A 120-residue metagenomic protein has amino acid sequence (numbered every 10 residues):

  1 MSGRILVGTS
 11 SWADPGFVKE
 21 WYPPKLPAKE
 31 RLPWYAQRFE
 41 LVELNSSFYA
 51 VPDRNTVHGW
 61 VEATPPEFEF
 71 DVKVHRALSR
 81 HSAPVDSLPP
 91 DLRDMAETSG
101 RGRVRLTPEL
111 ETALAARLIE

Functional and structural regions predicted by a protein language model:
M1-E120: Residues lining hydrophobic/aromatic ligand-binding pockets adjacent to catalytic sites
